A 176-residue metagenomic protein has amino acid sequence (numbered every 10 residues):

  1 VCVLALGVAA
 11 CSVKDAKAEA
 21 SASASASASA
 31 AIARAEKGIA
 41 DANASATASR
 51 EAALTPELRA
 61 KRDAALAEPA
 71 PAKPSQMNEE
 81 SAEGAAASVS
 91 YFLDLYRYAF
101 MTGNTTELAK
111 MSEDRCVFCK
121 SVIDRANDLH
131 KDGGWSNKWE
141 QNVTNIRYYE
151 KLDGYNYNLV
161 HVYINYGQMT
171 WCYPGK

Functional and structural regions predicted by a protein language model:
V1-C2: N-terminal export and membrane-targeting signals
G7-A10: C-terminal motif of bacterial Sec signal peptides marking the signal peptidase cleavage site
S12-A16, A22-A40, M77, K120-V143: Short, charged N-terminal helix-start/capping segments
S12-A44, E150-K176: Exposed beta-sheet edge and beta->alpha loop/turn motif
S21-F92: Extracytoplasmic low-complexity, Pro/Thr/Ser/Ala/Gly-rich segments that lie immediately after a secretion/anchoring
A60-N137: Core segments of small alpha/beta cavity-forming domains
T106-K176: Structured, amphipathic secondary-structure segments that form assembly/contact surfaces in multi-subunit
